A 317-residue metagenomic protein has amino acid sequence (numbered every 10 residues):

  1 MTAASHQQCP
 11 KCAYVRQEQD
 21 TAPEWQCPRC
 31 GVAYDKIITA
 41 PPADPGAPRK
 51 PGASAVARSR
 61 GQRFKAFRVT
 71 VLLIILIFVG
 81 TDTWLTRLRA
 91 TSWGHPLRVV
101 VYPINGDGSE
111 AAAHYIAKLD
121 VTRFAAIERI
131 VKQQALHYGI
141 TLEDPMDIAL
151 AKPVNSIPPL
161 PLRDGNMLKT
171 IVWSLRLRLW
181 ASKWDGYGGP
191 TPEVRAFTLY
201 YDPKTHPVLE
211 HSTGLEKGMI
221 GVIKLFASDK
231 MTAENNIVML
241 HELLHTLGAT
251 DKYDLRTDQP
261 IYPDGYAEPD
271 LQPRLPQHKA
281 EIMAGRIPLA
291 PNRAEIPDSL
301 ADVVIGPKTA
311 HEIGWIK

Functional and structural regions predicted by a protein language model:
H6, E24: Residues immediately within or flanking Cys/His clusters that coordinate Zn2+ in small zinc-binding modules
K11, R29: Short, cysteine/histidine-rich loop/knuckle motifs that typically chelate Zn2+
A13-E18: Short Cys/His-rich zinc-binding micro-motifs
G31-A40: Short Cys/His-rich micro-motifs in 6-15 aa windows
T39-R49: Short, intrinsically disordered terminal segments enriched in charged and Pro/Gly residues
G52-T81, S212-E216, G221, F226-K230 (+1 more regions): Metalloprotease/metallohydrolase-associated module, dominated by Zn2+-dependent proteases
S59-L72, I77-G189: Propeptide-to-catalytic entry region of secreted or membrane-anchored zinc metalloproteases
L179-L255: Active-site-proximal segment of zinc-dependent metalloprotease catalytic domains
